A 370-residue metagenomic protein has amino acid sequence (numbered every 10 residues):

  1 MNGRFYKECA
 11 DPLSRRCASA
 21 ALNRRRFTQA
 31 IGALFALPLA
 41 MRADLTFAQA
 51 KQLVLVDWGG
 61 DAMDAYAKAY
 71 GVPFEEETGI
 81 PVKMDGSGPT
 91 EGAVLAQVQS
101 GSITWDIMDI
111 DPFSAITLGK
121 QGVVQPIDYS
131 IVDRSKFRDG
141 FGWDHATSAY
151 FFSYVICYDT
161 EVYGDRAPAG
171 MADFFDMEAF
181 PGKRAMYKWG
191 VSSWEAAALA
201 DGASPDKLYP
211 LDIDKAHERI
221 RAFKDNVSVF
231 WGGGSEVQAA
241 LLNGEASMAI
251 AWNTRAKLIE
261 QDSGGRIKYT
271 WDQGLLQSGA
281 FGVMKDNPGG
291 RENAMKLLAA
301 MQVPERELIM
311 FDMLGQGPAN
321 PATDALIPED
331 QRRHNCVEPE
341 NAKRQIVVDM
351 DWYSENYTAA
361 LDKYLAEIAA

Functional and structural regions predicted by a protein language model:
M1-R26, A30-L39: N-terminal secretory signal peptides
A20-A21, L39-W58: C-terminal segment of N-terminal export signals and the immediately downstream linker at the start of the mature
Q49-I116: Early extracytoplasmic/lumenal segment of secretory-pathway proteins
G60-A67, I103-L242: Extracytoplasmic ligand-binding site segments that recognize negatively charged/polar headgroups
A115-G119, L242, M248-G265: A ligand-binding cleft/hinge motif common to bilobed small-molecule-binding domains
F152, D214-F223, Q261-K285: Periplasmic-binding protein-like
V155-V162, A198-A203, S278-R291, I309 (+1 more regions): A bilobed periplasmic-binding-protein/Venus flytrap-type ligand-binding module shared by bacterial periplasmic
M284-Q345: Mature extracytoplasmic/periplasmic domains
